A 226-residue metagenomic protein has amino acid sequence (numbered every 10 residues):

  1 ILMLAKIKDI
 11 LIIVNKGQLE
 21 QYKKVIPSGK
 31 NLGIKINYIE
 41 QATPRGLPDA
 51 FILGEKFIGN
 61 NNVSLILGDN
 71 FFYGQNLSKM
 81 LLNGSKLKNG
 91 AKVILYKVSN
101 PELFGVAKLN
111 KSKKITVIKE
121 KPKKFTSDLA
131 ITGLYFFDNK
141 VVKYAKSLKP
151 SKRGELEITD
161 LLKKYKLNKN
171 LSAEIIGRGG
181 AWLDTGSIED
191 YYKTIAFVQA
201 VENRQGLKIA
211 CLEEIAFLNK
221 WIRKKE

Functional and structural regions predicted by a protein language model:
I1-L67, F71-K79, S187: Conserved N-terminal catalytic core of the sugar/cofactor nucleotidyltransferase
I7, G33-K35, K88, S112 (+1 more regions): A generic structural signal for alpha->beta connector loops
L11-I12, L65-I66, A91-I94, A173: Structural beta-sheet core signal
I39-Q41, I94, E174-I176: Conserved beta-strand termini and adjacent loop/short-helix elements that scaffold enzyme active sites in alpha/beta
P44-L47, N100-P101, K124, A181-W182: A short acidic, often aromatic-flanked loop/helix-cap motif at beta-alpha or helix-coil junctions that lines enzyme
S64, S78, L82-S85, K114-E214 (+2 more regions): Catalytic-core segments of class I nucleotidyltransferases/pyrophosphorylases that form NMP-activated intermediates
G74-E102: Conserved donor-nucleotide/metal-binding helix-loop-beta segment in metal-dependent transferases, i.e., the alpha-helix
A107-L109: A structural signal for short hydrophobic beta-strand segments in well-ordered beta-sheet cores
